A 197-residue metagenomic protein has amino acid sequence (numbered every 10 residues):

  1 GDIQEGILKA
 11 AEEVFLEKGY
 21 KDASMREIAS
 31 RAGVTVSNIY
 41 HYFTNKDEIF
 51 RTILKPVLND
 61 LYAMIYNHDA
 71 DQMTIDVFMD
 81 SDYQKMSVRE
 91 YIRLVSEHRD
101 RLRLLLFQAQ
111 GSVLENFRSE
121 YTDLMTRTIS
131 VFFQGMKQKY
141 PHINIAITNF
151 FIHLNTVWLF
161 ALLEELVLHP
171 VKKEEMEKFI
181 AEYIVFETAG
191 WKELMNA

Functional and structural regions predicted by a protein language model:
E5-G6, A10, V14-E48, T52: Helix-turn-helix
M25, K55-Y62, N67: Short, basic, alpha-helical segments at the C-terminal edge of helix-turn-helix-like DNA-binding modules
R51-V57, F117: Alpha-helical DNA-contacting segments of helix-turn-helix folds
T52, Y66-E97: Hydrophobic alpha-helical connector segments
Y66, E90-E97, S112-Q138, N149-T156: Amphipathic alpha-helical packing segments from all-alpha helical-bundle domains
A70-V77, L105-S112, P141-I143: Short linear capping/connector segments at secondary-structure termini
R103-F107, F133-F186, M195-N196: Hydrophobic/aromatic-rich alpha-helical bundle segments in the mid-to-C-terminal region
